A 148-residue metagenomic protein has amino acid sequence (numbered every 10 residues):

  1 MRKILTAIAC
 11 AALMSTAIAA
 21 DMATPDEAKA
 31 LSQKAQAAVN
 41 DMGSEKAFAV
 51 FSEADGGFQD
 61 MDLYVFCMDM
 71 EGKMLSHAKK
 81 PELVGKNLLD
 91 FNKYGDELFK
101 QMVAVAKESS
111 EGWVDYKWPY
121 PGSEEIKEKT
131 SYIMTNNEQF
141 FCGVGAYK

Functional and structural regions predicted by a protein language model:
R2-K148: N-terminal membrane-sensor/transducer module of prokaryotic signaling receptors
